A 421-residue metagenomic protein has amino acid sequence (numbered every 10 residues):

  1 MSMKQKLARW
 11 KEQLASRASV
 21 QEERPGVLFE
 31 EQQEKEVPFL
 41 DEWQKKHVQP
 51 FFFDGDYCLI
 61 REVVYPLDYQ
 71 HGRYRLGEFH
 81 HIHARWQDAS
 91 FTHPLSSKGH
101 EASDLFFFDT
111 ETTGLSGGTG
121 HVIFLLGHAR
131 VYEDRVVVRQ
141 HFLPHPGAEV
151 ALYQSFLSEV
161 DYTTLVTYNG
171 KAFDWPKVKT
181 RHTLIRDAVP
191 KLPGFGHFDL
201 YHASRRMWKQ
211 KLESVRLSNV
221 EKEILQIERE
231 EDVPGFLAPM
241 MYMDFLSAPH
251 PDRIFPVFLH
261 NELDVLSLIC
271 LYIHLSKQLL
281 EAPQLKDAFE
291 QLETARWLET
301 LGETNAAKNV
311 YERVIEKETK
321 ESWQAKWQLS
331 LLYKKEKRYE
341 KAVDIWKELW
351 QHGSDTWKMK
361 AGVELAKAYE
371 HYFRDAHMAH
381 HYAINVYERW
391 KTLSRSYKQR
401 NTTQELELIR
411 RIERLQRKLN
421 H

Functional and structural regions predicted by a protein language model:
M1-E101: N-terminal accessory regions of nucleic-acid-interacting proteins
E133-S214, N219, E223: Conserved DEDDh/DEDDy metal-dependent 3′-5′ exonuclease domain
R206, Q210-L212, L217-L285: Acidic, Mg2+-coordinating catalytic module of metal-dependent nucleases/exonucleases that use a two-metal-ion mechanism
T294, Q328-L329, Y333, L365 (+3 more regions): Structural register within alpha-helical repeat arrays
L298, L329-Y333, Y369-E370, Q416: Residue at a conserved register position within TPR or TPR-like alpha-solenoid repeats
L301, E336, Y372-F373, L419: Structural motif corresponding to the intra-repeat A-B loop/turn of tetratricopeptide repeats
